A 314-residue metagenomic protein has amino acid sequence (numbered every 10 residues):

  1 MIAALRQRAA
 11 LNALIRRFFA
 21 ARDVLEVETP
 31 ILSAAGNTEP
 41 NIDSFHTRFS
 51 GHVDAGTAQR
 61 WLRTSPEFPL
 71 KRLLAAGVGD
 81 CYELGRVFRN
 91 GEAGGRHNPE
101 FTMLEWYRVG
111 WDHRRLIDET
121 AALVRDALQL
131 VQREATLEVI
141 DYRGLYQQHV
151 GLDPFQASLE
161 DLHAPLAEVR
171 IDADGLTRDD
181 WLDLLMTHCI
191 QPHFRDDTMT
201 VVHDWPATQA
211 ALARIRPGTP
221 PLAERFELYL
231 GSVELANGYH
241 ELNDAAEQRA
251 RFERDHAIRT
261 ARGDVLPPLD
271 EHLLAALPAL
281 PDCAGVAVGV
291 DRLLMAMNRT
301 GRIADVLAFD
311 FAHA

Functional and structural regions predicted by a protein language model:
M1-R115, R170-D174, Q191, M295: Class II aminoacyl-tRNA synthetase-like tRNA-binding/catalytic domains
L5-A9, A13, E26, T64 (+14 more regions): Conserved structured core elements
F19, D23, G77, W106 (+4 more regions): A residue-level signal for conserved active-site and pocket-lining positions in enzyme catalytic cores
W61, E83, E105, V201 (+3 more regions): Structured core elements
E67-P69, V87-R89, R108-W111, P206-Q209 (+6 more regions): Short, glycine-/Ser/Thr-/acidic-enriched flexible segments
I117-A127: Short amphipathic C-terminal alpha-helix that caps PH/PH-like domains
D126-V233, Y239, R254-L280: Metal-assisted phosphate- and nucleotidyl-transfer catalytic regions
A245-A314: Active-site pocket scaffolds in enzymes
